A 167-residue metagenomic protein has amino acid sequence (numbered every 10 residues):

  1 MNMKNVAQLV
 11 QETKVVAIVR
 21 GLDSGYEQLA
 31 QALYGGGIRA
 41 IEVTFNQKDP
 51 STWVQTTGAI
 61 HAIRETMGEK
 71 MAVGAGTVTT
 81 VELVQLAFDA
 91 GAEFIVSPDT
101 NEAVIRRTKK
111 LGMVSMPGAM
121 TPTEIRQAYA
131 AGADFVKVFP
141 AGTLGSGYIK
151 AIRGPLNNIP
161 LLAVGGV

Functional and structural regions predicted by a protein language model:
M1-A90, T100, K110, N158: Conserved N-terminal beta1-alpha1 strand-loop-helix module at the mouth
Q28-L29, T80-A90, T123-A133, Y148 (+1 more regions): Catalytic cores of alpha/beta
A40-E42, G74, V96, M116 (+1 more regions): Conserved beta-strand positions in the central sheet of alpha/beta enzyme cores
F45-K48, V78, D99-E102, M120-T121 (+2 more regions): Short, ordered loop/turn segments at secondary-structure junctions
I60, I105, I149-K150: Short amphipathic alpha-helical segments and helix-helix/interface helices
E93: Short, glycine/charged-rich "phosphate-handling" switch motifs in NTP-dependent and phosphotransfer domains
R107-V114: C-terminal helical cap(s) of enzyme catalytic domains, especially alpha/beta-barrels
F135-V167: Active-site/ligand-binding-proximal alpha/beta "capping" segment
